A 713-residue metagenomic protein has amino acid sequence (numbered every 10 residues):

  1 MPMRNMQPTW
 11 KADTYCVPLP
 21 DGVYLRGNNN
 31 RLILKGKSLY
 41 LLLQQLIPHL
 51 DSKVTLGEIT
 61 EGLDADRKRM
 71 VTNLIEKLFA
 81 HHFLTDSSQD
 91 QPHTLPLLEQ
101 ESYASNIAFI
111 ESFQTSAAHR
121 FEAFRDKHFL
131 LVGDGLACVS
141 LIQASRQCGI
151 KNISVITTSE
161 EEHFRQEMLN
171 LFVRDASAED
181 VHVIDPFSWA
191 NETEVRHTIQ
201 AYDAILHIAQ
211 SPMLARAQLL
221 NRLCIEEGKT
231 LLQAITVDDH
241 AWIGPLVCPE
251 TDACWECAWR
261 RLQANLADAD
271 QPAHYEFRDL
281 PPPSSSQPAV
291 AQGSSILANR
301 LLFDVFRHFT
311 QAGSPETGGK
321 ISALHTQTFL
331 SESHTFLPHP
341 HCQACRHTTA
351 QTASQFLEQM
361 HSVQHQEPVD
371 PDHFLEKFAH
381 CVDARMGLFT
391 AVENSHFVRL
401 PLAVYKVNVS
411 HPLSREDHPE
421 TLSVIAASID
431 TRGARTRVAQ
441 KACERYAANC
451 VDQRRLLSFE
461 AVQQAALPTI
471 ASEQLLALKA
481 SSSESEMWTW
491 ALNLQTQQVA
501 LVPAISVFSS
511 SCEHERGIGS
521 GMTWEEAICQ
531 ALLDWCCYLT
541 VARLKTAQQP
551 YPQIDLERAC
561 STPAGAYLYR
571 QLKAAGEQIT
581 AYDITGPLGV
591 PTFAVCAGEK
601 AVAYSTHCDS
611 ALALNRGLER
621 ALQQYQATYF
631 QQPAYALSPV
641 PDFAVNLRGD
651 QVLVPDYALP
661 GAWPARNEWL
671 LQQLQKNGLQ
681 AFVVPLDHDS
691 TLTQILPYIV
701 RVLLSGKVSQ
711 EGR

Functional and structural regions predicted by a protein language model:
M1-M3, G712-R713: C-terminal end-of-chain micro-motif
P2-M360, Q364-K406, A465-L475: Adenine nucleotide-associated cytosolic modules
S102, G313-R713: Helix-biased "structured C-terminal domain" signature
